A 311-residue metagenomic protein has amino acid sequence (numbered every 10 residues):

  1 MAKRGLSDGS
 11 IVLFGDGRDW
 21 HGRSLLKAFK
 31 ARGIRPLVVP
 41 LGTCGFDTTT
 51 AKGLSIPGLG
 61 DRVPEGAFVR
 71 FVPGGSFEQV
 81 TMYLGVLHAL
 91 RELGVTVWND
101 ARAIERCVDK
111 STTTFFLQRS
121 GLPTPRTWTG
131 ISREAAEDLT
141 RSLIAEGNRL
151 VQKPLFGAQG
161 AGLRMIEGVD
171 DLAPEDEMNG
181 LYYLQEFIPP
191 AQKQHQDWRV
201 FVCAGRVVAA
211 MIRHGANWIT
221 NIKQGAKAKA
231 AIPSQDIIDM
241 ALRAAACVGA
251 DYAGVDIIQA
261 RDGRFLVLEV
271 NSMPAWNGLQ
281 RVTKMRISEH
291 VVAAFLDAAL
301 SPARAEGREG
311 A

Functional and structural regions predicted by a protein language model:
L6-V12: Extreme N-terminal starter segment of soluble prokaryotic enzymes
D16-R126: Conserved N-proximal alpha/beta basic substrate-recognition cap immediately N-terminal to, or forming the N-lobe
G33, V202-R206, A260-G263: Short acidic-glycine loop/turn motifs at beta-strand connectors
S120-G147: Rossmann-like NAD(P)H-binding beta-loop-alpha module
N148, Q159-A245: Phosphate-binding site of ATP-dependent enzymes
L150, V208-A209, A253, L266-E269: Protein kinase-like catalytic core scaffold
W218-V267, S288-A311: A long amphipathic alpha-helix within ATP-dependent nucleotide-binding catalytic cores
N271-K284: Glycine-rich phosphate/pyrophosphate-binding beta-alpha loops
